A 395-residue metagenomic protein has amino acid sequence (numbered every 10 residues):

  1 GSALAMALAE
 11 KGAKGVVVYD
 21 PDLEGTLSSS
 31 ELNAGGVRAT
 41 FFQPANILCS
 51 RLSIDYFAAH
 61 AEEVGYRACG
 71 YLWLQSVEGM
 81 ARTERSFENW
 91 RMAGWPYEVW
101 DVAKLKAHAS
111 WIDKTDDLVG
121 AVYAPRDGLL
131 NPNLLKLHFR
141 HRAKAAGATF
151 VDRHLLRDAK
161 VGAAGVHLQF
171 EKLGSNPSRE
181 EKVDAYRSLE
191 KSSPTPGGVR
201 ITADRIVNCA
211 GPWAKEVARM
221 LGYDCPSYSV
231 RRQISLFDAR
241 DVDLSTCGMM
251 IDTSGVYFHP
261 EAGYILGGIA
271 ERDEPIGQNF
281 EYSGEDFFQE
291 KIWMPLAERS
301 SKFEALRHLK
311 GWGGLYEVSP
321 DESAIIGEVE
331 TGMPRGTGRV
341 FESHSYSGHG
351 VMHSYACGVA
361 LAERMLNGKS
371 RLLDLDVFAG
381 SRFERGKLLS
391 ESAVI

Functional and structural regions predicted by a protein language model:
A9-S30: Glycine-rich FAD pyrophosphate-binding loop
T26, Y186-T246: Central helical "cap/lid" subdomain
A34-H108, G255-Y257, A297: Dinucleotide-binding Rossmann-like beta1-alpha1 core, especially the glycine-rich loop that anchors the ADP
G36, F42, D127-P132, G255-Y257 (+2 more regions): Glycine-rich phosphate/pyrophosphate-binding beta-alpha loops
L48-R51, W73-R82, V122-H141, V151 (+1 more regions): Short beta-strand to alpha-helix junction loop
V122-D204: Helical element adjacent to the flavin cofactor pocket in flavoenzyme catalytic cores
A239-R339: Active-site lid/adjacent beta-loop-alpha segment flanking the redox-cofactor pocket in flavoenzymes
M294-I395: C-terminal catalytic lobe of FAD-dependent flavoproteins
